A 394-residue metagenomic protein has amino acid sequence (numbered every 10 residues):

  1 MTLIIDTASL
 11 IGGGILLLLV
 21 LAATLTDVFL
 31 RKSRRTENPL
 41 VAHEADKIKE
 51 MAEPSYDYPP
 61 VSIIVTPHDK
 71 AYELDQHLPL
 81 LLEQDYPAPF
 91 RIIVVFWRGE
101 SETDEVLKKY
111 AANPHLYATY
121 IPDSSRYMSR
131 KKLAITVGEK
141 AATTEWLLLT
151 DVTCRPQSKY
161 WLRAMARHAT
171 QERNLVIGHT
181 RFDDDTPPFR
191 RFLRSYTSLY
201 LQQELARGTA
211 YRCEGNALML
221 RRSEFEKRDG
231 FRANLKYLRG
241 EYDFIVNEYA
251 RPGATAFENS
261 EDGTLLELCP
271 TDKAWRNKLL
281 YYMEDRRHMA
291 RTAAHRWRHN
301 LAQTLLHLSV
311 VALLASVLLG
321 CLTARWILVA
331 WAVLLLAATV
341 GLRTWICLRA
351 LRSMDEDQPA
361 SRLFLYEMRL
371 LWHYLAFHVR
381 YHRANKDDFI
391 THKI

Functional and structural regions predicted by a protein language model:
M1-A52, C347, Y374: N-terminal membrane-anchoring/stem segments of glycan-assembly enzymes
P59-S62, R91: Cell-envelope/extracellular polymer assembly enzymes that use nucleotide-activated donors
P79-S125: Acidic donor-binding segment of Leloir-type glycosyltransferases
A112, A118-S125, R130, A134 (+5 more regions): Long helical/loop segments within the catalytic core of UDP-sugar-dependent glycosyltransferases, especially the large
I135, L147: Short aromatic/hydrophobic "clamp" motif used to bind/position activated sugar donors
D151-R167: Acidic donor-binding/catalytic loop of UDP-sugar-dependent glycosyltransferases, especially processive GT2
A169, L175-T197, E226, R232-W297: Catalytic donor/gating beta->alpha subdomain of glycosyltransferases that bind UDP-sugars
L305-D387: Membrane-embedded multi-pass helical conduit in multi-pass membrane proteins, especially envelope-biosynthetic
